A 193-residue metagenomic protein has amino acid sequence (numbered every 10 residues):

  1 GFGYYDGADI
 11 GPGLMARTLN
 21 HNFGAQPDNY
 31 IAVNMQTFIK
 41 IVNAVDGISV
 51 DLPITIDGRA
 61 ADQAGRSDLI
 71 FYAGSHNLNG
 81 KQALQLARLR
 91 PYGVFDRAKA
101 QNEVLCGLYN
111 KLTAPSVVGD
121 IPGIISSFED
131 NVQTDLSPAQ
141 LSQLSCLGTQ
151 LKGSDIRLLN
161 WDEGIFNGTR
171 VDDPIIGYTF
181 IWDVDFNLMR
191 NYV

Functional and structural regions predicted by a protein language model:
G1-V193: Non-catalytic, solvent-exposed segments at the cell envelope interface
